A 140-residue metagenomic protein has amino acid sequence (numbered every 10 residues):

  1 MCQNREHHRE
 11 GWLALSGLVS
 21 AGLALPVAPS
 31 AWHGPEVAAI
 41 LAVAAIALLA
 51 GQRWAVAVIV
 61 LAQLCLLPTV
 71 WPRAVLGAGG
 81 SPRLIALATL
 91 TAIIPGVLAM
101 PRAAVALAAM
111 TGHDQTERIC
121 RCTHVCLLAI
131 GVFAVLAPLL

Functional and structural regions predicted by a protein language model:
M1-L140: Topology signature of small-to-medium multi-pass alpha-helical membrane proteins
